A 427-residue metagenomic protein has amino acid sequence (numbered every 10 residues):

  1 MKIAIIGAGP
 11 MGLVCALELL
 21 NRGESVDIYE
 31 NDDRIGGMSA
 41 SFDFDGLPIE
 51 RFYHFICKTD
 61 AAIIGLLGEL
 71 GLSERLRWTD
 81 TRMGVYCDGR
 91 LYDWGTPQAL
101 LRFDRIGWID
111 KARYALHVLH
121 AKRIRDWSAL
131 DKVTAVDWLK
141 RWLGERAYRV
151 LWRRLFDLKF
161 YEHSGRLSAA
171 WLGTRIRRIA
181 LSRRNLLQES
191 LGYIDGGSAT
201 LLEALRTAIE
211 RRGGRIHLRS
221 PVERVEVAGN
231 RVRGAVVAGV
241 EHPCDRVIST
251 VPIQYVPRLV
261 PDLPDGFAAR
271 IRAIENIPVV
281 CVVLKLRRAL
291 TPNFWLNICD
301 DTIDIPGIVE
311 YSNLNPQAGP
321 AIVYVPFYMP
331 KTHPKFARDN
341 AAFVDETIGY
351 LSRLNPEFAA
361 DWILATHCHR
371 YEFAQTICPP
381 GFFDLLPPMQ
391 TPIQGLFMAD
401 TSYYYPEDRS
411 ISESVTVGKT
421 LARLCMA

Functional and structural regions predicted by a protein language model:
K2-I28: N-terminal Rossmann-like FAD-binding beta1-loop-alpha1 element of flavoenzymes
M11, R34, Q254: Conserved Rossmann-like nucleotide-cofactor binding loop
L20-F44: Glycine-rich FAD pyrophosphate-binding loop
R22, P221-A337, A341-A342, E346-F358 (+1 more regions): Mid-domain catalytic core of redox enzymes that form a hydrophobic substrate pocket/lid adjacent to a catalytic redox
D45-A129, R141: Dinucleotide-binding Rossmann-like beta1-alpha1 core, especially the glycine-rich loop that anchors the ADP
A115-V225, T250: Active-site/ligand-binding neighborhood in enzyme catalytic cores
N313-G319, Y371-M398, S402-Y404: FAD-binding beta-loop-beta segment adjacent to the flavin cofactor pocket
D400-C425: A conserved FAD-binding loop/helix module that cradles the flavin
